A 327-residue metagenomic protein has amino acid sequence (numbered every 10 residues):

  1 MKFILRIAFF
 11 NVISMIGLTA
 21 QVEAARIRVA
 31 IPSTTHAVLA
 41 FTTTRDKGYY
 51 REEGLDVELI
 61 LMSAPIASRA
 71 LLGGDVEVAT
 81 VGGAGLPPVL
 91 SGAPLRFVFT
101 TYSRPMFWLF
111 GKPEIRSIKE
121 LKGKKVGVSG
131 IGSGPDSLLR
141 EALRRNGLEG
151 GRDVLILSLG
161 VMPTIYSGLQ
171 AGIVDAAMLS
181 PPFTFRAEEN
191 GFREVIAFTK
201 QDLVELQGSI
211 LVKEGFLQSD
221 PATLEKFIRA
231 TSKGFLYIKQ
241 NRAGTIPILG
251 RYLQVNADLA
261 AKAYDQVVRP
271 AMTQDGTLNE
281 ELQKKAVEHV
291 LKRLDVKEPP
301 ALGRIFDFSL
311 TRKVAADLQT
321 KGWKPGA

Functional and structural regions predicted by a protein language model:
M1-I4: N-terminal secretory signal peptides that target proteins for export/translocation
R6-G17: Bacterial N-terminal signal peptides
L18-A24: Sec/Tat signal peptide C-region and signal peptidase I cleavage site
A25-V161, I165-G168, D175-P181, E194-F198 (+1 more regions): Short, glycine-/small- and polar/acidic-enriched structural segments that line small-molecule recognition paths
G83-G85, P163-L253: Pocket-lining segment of extracytoplasmic ligand-binding domains
G134-R152, A230-K262, G303-S309, K313-Q319: Ligand-binding clefts/hinges and TM-proximal coupling segments of bilobed small-molecule sensing domains
Q218-P300: Secondary-structure end/capping motifs
E288-A327: Conserved C-terminal helix/tail region of periplasmic/extracytoplasmic solute-binding proteins
